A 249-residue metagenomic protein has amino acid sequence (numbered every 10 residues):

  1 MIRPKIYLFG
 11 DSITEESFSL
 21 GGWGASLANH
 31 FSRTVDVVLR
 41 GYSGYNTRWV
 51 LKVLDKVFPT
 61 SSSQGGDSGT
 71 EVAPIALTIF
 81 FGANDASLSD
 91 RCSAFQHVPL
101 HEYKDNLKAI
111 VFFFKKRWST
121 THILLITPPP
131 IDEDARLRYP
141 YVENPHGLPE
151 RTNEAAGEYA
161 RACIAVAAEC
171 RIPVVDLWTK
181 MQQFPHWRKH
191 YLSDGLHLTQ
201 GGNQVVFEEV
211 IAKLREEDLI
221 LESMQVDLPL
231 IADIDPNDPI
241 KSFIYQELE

Functional and structural regions predicted by a protein language model:
I2, A25-R33, L51-E249: Alpha-helical cap/lid subdomain in secreted, periplasmic, or secretory-pathway luminal O-acyl-processing enzymes
R3-L20, S43-N46, N84-A86: Catalytic nucleophile-elbow at a beta strand-turn-alpha helix junction centered on a G-D-S/GDSL motif, marking
I13-T14, F18-S32, D36: Domain-start "cap" segments at the beginnings of catalytic or binding domains
F31-W49: A short beta-strand-loop structural module common to alpha/beta enzyme folds
